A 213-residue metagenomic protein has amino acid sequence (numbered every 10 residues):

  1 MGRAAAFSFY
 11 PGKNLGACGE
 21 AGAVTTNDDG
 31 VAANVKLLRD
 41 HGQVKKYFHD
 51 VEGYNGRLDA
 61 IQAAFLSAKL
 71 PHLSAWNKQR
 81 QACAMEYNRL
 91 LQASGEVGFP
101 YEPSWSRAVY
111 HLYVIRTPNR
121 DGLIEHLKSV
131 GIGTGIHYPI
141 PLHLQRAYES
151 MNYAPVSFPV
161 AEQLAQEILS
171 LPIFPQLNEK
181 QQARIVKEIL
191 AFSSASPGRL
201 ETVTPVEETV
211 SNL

Functional and structural regions predicted by a protein language model:
M1-G16, K45-D50, V97: Conserved active-site segment immediately N-terminal to the catalytic lysine that forms the internal aldimine
F7-S8, G22-N27, S67: Short beta-strand-to-turn element immediately C-terminal to the catalytic PLP-Schiff-base lysine in fold type I
G19: Zn2+-dependent peptidoglycan hydrolase active-site motif and core
N27-L213: PLP-dependent aminotransferase class I/II
